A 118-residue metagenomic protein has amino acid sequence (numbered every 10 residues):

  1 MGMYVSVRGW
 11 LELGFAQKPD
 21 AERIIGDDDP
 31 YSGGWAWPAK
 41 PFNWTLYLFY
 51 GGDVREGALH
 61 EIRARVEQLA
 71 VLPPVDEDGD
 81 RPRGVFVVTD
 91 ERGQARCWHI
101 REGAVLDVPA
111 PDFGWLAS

Functional and structural regions predicted by a protein language model:
M1-G26: Short, extreme N-terminal segment that most often corresponds to the first beta-strand
R23-S118: Charged interaction segments
